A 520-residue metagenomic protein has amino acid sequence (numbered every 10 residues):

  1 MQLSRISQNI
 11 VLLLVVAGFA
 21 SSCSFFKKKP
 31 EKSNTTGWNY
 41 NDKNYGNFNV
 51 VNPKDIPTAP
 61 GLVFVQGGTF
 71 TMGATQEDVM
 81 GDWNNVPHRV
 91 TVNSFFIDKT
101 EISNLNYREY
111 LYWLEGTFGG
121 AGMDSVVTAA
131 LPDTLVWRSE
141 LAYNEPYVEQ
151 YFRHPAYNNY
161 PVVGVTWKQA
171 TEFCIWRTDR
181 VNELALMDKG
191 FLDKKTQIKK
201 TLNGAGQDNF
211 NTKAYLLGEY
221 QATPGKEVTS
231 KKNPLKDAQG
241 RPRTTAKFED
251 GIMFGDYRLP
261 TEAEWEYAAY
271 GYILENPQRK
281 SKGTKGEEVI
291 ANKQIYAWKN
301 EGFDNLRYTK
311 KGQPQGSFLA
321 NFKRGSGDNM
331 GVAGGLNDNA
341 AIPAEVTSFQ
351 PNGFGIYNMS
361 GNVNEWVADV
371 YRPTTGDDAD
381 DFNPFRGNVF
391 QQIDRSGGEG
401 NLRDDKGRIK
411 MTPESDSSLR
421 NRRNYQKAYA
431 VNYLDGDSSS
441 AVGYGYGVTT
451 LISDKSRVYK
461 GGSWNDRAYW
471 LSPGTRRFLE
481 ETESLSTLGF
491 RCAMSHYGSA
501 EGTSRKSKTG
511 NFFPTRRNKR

Functional and structural regions predicted by a protein language model:
M1-N34: Bacterial Sec-dependent N-terminal signal peptides
C23-N47, V51-P53, D78, R153-P161 (+6 more regions): Disulfide-stabilized, aromatic/cysteine-rich ligand-recognition loop
K43-T58, Q239-K247: A short, compositionally biased domain-edge/stem linker segment
I56-A74: Mature N-terminal segment immediately following signal peptide/propeptide cleavage in secreted/periplasmic
P60, G255-D256, Q350-F354: Short loop/turn microsegments at loop-to-beta-strand junctions
V63-F64, T71, F96, E101 (+8 more regions): Structural recognition of the beta-strand scaffold that forms the well-ordered cores of secreted hydrolase catalytic
T75-V92, N144-A156: Short, conserved catalytic-motif segment at the N-terminal edge
F95-F322, D369-T374, P384-R423, Y429 (+3 more regions): Active-site microenvironments of metalloenzymes and redox enzymes
